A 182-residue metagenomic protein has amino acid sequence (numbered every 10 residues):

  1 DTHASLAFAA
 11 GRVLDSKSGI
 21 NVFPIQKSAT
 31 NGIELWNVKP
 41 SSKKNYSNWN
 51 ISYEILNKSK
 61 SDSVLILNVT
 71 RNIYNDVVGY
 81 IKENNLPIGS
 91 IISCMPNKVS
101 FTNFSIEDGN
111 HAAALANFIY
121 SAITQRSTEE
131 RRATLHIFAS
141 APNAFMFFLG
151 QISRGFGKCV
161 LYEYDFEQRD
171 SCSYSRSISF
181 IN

Functional and structural regions predicted by a protein language model:
D1-F8, N68-Y74, H136-F147: Gly/Ser/Thr-rich loops at beta-strand to alpha-helix junctions that form or flank small-molecule/cofactor-binding
D1-S42, F145-M146: Hydrophobic, ordered structural segments
A9-S16, G79-E83, F148-G155: Short, aromatic/basic amphipathic alpha-helical patches
V22-S61, L65-I66, D170-N182: Catalytic-core domains of enzymes
K44-S121: Redox- and metal-dependent alpha/beta enzyme cores, enriched for Fe-S-associated oxidoreductases and cofactor-handling
S61-D62, E130-T134, G157: Short coil/turn segments at beta-strand junctions that form active-site/ligand-binding loops
H111-R132, F145: A short, acidic, amphipathic alpha-helical segment used as a generic capping/interface helix at domain edges
F147-N182: Alpha-helical oligomerization segments
